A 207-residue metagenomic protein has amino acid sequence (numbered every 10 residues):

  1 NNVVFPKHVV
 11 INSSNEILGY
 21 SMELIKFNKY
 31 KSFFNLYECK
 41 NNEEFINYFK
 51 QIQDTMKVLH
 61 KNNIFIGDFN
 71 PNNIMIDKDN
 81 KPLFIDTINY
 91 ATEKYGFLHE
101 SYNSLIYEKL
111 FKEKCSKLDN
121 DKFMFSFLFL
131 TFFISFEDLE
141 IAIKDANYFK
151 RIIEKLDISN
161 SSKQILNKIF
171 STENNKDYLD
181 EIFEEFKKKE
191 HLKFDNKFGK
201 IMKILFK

Functional and structural regions predicted by a protein language model:
V3-Y48: Conserved structural core of kinase catalytic domains
K29, I74, T92-K94: Conserved protein kinase catalytic core
E44-V58: Conserved alphaE helix
M56-D77: Catalytic-loop of the protein kinase fold
K78-P82: Active-site beta-strand-loop-beta-strand hairpin of nuclease catalytic cores that positions key catalytic residues
L83, N89-I169: C-lobe/activation-segment region of protein kinase-like
N174, L179-F194: Terminal C-lobe "cap" of eukaryotic-type protein kinase domains
H191-K207: Regulatory extensions appended to serine/threonine kinase catalytic cores
